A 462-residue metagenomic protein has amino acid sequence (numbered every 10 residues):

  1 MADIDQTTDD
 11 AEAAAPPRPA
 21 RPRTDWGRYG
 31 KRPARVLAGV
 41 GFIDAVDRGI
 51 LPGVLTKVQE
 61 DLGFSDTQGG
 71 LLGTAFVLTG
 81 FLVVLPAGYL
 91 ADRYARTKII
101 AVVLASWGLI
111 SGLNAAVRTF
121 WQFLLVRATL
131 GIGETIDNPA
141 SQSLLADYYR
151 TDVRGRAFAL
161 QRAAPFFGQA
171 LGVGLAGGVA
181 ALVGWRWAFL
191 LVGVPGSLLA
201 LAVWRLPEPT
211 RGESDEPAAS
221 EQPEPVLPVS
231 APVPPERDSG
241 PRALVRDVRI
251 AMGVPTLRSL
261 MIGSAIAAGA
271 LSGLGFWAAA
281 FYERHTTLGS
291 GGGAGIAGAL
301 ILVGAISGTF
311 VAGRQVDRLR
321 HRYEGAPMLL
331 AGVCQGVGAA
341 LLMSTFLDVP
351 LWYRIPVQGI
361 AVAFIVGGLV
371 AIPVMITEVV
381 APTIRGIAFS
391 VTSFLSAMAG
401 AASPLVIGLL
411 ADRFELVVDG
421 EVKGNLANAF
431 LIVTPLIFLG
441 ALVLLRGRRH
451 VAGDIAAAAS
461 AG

Functional and structural regions predicted by a protein language model:
P16-G27, E213-M261, H285: Juxtamembrane intracellular "pre-TM" segments in multi-pass secondary transporters
G49, V77-L85, Q169-A170, L302-I306 (+2 more regions): Residue-level signature of mid-helix packing/kink "hotspots" within the transmembrane helices of 12-pass Major
L51-P52, V254-F310, I365, L369 (+2 more regions): Extracytoplasmic gate region of multi-pass secondary transporters
G63, A95, A116-Q122, R150 (+2 more regions): Helix-breaking motifs and short loop linkers at transmembrane-helix boundaries and internal kinks in secondary membrane
L82-W121: Conserved MFS/SLC helix-loop-helix module at the cytosolic interface between two early adjacent transmembrane helices
K98-G112, P327-L342: Structural signature of the two symmetry-related core transmembrane helices
V126-F167: Cytoplasmic helix-loop-helix junction between adjacent transmembrane helices in 12-TM secondary transporters
Q161, P165-R211: Helix-loop-helix hairpin linking two adjacent transmembrane segments in secondary transporters
